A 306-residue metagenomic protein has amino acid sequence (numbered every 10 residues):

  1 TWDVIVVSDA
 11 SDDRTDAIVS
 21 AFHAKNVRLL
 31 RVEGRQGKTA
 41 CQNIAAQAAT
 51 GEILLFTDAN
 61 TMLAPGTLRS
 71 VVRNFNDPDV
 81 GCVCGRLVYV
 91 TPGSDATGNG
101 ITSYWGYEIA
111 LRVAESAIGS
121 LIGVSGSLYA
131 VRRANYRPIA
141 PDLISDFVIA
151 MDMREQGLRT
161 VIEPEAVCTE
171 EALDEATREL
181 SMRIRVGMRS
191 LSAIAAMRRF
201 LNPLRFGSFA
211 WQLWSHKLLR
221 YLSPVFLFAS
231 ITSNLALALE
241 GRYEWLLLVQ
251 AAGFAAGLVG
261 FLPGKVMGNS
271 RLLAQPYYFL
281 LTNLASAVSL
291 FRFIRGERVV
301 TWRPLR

Functional and structural regions predicted by a protein language model:
T1-R31: Acidic donor-binding segment of Leloir-type glycosyltransferases
R14-I18, T57-N74: Acidic donor-binding/catalytic loop of UDP-sugar-dependent glycosyltransferases, especially processive GT2
D16, S20, K38-Q47, A150-M151: Short, conserved alpha-helix that lines the donor NDP-sugar binding/gating region of sugar-transfer enzymes
R31, T39-C41, P65-L143, Y278: Long helical/loop segments within the catalytic core of UDP-sugar-dependent glycosyltransferases, especially the large
G34, A45, G51, A59-T61 (+1 more regions): Short acidic donor-binding/metal-coordinating loop in glycosyltransferase active sites
L54: Short aromatic/hydrophobic "clamp" motif used to bind/position activated sugar donors
F75-Y107, P141, S145-H216, Y278 (+2 more regions): Catalytic donor/gating beta->alpha subdomain of glycosyltransferases that bind UDP-sugars
E170, R220-E297: Membrane-embedded multi-pass helical conduit in multi-pass membrane proteins, especially envelope-biosynthetic
